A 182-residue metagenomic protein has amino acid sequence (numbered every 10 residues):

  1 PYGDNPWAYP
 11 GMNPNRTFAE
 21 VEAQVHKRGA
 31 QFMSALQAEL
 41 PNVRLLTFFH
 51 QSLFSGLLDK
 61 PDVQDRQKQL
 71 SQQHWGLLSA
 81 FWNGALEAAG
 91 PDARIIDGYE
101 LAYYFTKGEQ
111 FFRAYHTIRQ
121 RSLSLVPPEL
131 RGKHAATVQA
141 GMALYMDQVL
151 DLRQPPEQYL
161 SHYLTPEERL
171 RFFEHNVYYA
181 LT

Functional and structural regions predicted by a protein language model:
P1-T182: Glycan-processing catalytic domains of CAZymes
